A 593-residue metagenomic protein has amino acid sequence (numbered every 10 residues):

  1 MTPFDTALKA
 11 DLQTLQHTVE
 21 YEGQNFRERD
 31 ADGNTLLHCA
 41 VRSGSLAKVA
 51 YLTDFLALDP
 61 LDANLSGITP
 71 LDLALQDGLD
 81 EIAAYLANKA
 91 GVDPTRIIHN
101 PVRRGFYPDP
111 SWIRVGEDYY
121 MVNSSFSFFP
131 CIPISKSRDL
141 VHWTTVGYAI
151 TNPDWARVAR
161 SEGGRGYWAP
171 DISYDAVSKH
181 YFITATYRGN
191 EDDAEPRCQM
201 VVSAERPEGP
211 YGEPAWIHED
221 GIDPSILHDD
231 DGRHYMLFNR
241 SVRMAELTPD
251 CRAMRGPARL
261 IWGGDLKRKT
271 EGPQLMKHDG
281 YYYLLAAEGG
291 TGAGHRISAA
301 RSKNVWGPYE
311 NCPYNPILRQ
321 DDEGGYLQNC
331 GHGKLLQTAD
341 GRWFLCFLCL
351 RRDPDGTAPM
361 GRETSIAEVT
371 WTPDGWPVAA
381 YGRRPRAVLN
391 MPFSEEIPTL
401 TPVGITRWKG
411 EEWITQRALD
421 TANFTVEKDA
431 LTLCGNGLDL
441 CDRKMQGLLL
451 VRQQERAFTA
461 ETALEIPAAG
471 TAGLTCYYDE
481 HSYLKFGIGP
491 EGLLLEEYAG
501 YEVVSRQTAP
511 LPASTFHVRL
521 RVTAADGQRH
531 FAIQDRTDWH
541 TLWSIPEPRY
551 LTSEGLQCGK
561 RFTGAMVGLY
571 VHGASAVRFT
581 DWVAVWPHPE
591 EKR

Functional and structural regions predicted by a protein language model:
D5-D11, C39-S45, L73-L79: Ankyrin repeat A-helix N-terminal signature
T14, A47-K48, E81-I82: Conserved ankyrin/ankyrin-like repeat signature
H17-Q24, A50-D59, Y85-G91: Ankyrin repeat domain, specifically the short helix-to-loop turn at the C-terminus of the second helix of each repeat
F26-R29, P60-A63: Ankyrin repeat boundary signal
L37-A40, L52, P70: Hydrophobic packing within well-folded, soluble alpha/beta domains
D93-R593: Carbohydrate-active catalytic/glycan-binding domains of CAZyme proteins, especially the secreted or lumenal ectodomains
